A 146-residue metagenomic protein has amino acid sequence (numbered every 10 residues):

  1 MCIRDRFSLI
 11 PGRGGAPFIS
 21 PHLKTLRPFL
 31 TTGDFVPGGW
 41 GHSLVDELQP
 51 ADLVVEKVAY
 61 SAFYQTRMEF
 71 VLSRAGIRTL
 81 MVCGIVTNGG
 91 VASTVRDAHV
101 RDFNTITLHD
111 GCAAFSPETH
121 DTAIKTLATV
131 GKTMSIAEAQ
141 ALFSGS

Functional and structural regions predicted by a protein language model:
R4-I77: Active-site alpha/beta core segments
F7, L108-D110, I136: Generic beta-sheet signal
P21-L26, H99-V100, T122-T126: Short, hinge-like loop/turn segments at secondary-structure boundaries
V55, G131-S146: A charged, well-structured terminal subsegment
R78, N104, T133: Residue-level detector of anion-binding/catalytic polar loops
M81-I85, D102-P117: A short glycine-rich beta-strand->turn/loop micro-motif centered on a GG-aromatic cluster
A114-T129: Active-site-proximal loop->helix
